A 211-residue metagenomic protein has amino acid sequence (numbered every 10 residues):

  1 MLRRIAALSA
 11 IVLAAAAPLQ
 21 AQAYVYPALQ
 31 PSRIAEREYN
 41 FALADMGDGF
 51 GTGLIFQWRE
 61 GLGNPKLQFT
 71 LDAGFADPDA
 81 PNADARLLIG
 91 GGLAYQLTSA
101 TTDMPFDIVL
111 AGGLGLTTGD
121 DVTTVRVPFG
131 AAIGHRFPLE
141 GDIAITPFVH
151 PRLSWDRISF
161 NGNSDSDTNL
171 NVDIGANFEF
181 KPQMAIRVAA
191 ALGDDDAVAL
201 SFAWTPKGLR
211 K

Functional and structural regions predicted by a protein language model:
M1-S9: Bacterial N-terminal signal peptides that target proteins for export
L8-A16: Bacterial N-terminal signal peptides
A14, A80-P81, D121: Short coil/turn segments at secondary-structure boundaries
A16-Q22: Bacterial Sec-dependent signal peptides at the C-terminal "C-region" and cleavage site
Q22-N40, G47-F50, G61-N64, L97 (+2 more regions): Outer-membrane beta-barrel transmembrane domain signature
L43-I55, F75-D79: Surface-exposed strand-loop-strand hairpins of Gram-negative outer-membrane beta-barrel proteins
I55-Q57, D72-A76, L110-G113: Non-membrane alpha-helical segments in proteins
K66-P105: Mid-chain, structured segments of secreted extracytoplasmic proteins
